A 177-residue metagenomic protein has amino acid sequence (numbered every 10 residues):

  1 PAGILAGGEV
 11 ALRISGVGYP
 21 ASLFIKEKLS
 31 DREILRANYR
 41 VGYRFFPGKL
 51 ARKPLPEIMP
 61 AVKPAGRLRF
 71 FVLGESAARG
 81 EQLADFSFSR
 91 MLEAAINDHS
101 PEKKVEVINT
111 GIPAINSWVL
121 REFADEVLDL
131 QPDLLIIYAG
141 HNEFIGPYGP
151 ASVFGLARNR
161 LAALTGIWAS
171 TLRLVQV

Functional and structural regions predicted by a protein language model:
P1-V10: Hydrophobic membrane-insertion alpha-helices, especially the h-region of bacterial N-terminal signal peptides
S15-S100: Membrane/wall-proximal cationic-aromatic binding patches
R69-V72, E106-G111, L134-Y138: Structural recognition of the beta-strand scaffold that forms the well-ordered cores of secreted hydrolase catalytic
S76-R79, I112-S117, H141-G146: Solvent-exposed loop/turn segments at secondary-structure junctions within structured extracellular/periplasmic domains
F86, H141-V177: Serine-dependent acyl-ester chemistry module
V107, P113-A124: Structural motif
L120-L134: Short, well-structured alpha-helical segments in soluble
